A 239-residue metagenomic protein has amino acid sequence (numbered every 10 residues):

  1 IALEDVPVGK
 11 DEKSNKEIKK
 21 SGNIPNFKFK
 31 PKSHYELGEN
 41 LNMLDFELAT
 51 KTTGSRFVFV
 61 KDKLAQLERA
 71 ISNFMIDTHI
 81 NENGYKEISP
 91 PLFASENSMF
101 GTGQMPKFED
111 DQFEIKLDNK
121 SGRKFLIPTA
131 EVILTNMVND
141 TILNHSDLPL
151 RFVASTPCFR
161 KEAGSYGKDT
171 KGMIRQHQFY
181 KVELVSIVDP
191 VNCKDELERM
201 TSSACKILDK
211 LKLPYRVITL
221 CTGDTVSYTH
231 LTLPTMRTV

Functional and structural regions predicted by a protein language model:
I1-N23: N-terminal alpha-helical targeting/anchoring segments
K20-L231: TRNA-recognition modules of translation machinery and tRNA-sensing kinases, especially anticodon-binding
H230, M236-V239: Single conserved hydrophobic/aromatic residue that forms the stacking wall/gate of nucleotide- or nucleobase-binding
